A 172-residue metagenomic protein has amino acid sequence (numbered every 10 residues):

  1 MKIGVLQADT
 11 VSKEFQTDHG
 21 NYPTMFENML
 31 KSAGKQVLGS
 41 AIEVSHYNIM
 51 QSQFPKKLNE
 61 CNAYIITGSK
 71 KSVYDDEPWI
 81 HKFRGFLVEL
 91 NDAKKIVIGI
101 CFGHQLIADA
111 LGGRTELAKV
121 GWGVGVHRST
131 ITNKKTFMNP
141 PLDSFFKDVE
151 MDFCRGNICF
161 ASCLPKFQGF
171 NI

Functional and structural regions predicted by a protein language model:
M1-G85, E89-A93: N-terminal beta1-alpha1 cap of cysteine-dependent amidohydrolase-like domains
T10, Q51-Q53, H104, W122 (+1 more regions): Residue-level detector of flexible, active-site-proximal loop/helix-junction positions within diverse enzyme catalytic
S32-L38, G99-G103, F160-S162: N-terminal start-of-chain detector that recognizes signal peptides and the immediate post-cleavage beginning
F54-N59, L106-A108, A161-P165: Short loop/helix-cap segments at secondary-structure boundaries that form the rim of catalytic
T67-K135: Cysteine-nucleophile active-site neighborhood
L111-I172: Pocket-forming structural segment of enzyme catalytic cores
